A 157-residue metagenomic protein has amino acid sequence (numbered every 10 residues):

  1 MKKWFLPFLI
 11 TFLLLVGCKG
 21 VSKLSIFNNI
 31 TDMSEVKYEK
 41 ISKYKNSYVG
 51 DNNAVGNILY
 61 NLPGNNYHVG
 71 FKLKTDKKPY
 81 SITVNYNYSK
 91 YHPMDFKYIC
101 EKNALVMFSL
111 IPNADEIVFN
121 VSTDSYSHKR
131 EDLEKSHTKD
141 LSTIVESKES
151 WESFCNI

Functional and structural regions predicted by a protein language model:
M1-K23: Sec-dependent N-terminal signal peptides of Gram-positive bacterial secreted proteins and lipoproteins
V21-S81, N87-H92: N-proximal, solvent-exposed amphipathic alpha-helical segments enriched in charged/polar residues
Y80-I82, N113-D115: Envelope-exposed proteins and targeting segments
V84-K97, L133-K135: A short interface-forming secondary-structure element
M94-A114: Short, non-transmembrane amphipathic alpha-helical segments
V118-I157: Polar/charged, Gly/Pro-rich intrinsically disordered segments
